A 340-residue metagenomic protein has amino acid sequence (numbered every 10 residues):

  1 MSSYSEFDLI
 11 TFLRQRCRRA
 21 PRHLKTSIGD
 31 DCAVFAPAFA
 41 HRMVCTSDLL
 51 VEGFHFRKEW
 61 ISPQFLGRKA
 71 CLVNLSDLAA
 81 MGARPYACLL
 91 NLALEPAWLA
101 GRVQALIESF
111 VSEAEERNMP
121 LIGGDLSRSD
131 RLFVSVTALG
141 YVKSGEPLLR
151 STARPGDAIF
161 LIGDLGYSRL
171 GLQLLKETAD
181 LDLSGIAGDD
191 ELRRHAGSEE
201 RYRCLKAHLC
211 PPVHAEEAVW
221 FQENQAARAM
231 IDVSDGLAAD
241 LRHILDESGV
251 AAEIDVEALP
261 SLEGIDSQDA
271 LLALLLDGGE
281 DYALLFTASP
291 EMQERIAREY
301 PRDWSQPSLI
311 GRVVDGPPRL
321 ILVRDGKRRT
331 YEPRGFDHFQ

Functional and structural regions predicted by a protein language model:
M1-A79, A158, R334: N-terminal glycine-rich phosphate/pyrophosphate-binding loops that anchor nucleotide-derived ligands and cofactors
M1-R18, H41, I61, A97-P120 (+3 more regions): Glycine-/charge-enriched secondary-structure boundary and capping motifs
L13, L50, Y86-T178, R312: Glycine-rich anion-binding loops of enzyme active sites
R19-A20, D30-D31, I122, S144-L148 (+3 more regions): Glycine-rich, charged/polar anion/phosphate-binding loops that engage phosphate groups from diverse ligands
L24-T26, S151, L274: Residue "hotspots" at secondary-structure boundaries inside conserved domains
D31, D157, E280-L284: Short, surface-exposed beta-edge/turn micro-motifs
V34, N74, G82, L121 (+4 more regions): Residue-level signal for inorganic ion chemistry
S47, L149-W220: Short, acidic (Asp/Glu-rich) active-site segment that either coordinates a divalent metal cofactor
